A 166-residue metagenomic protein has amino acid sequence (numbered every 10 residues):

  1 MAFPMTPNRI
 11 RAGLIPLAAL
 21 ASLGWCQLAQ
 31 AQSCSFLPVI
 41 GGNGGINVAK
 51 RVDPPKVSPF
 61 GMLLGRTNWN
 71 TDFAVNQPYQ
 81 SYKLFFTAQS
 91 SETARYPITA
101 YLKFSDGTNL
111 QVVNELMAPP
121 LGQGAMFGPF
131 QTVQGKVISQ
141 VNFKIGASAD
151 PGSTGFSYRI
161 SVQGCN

Functional and structural regions predicted by a protein language model:
A2-I15: Bacterial N-terminal signal peptides that target proteins for export
G13-G24: Bacterial N-terminal signal peptides
W25-S33: Sec/Tat signal peptide C-region and signal peptidase I cleavage site
D53, L110-L121: Solvent-exposed serine/threonine-rich low-complexity stretches and specific carbohydrate-binding patches
V57-Q77: Short beta-strands within extracellular/lumenal beta-sheet-rich domains
N76-Q80, T87-I98, A149-G152: Extended, low-complexity, turn-rich repeat/linker tracts enriched in Gly/Pro/Ser/Thr and Asp/Glu that occur
A94-V112: Short, surface-exposed beta-strand/strand-loop-strand elements in extracellular ectodomains
Q131-F156: Noncatalytic modules at the cell exterior or secretory-pathway interfaces, chiefly beta-strand-rich lectin/adhesion
